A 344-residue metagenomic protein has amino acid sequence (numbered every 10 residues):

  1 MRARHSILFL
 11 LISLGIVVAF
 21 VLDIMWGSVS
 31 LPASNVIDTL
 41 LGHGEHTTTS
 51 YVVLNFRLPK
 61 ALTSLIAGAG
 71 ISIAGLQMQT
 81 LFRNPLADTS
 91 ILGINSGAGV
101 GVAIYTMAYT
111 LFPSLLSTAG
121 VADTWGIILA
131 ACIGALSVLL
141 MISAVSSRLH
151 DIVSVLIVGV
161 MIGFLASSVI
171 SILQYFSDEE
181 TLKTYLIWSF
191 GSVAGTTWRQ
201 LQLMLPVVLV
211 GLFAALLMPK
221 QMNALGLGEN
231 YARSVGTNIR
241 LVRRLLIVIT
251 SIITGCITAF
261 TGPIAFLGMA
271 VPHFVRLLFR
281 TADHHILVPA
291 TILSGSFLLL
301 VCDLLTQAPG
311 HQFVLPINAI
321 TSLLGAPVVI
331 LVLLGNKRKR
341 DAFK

Functional and structural regions predicted by a protein language model:
M1-K344: Alpha-helical transmembrane segments in inner-membrane proteins
